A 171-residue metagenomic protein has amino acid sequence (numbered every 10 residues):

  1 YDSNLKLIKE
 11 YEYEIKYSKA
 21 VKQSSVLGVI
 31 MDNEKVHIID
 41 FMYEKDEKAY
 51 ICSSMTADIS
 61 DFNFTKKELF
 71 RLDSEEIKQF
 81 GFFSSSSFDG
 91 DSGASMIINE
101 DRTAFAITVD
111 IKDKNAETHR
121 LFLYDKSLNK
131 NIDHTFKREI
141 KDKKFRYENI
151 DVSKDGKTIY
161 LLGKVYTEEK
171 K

Functional and structural regions predicted by a protein language model:
Y1, L27-D46, S95-M96, R102-K114 (+2 more regions): Short beta-strand elements that form the blades of beta-propeller/WD-repeat-like and other beta-sheet-rich scaffold
Y1-N4, I51-F62, T118-N129, K171: Beta-propeller blade signature
N4, N33, N63, N99 (+3 more regions): Detector for Asparagine
K6-E47, L69-S85, H134-K157: Blade-loop segments of beta-propeller domains
K48-A94: Asp-box/WD-like beta-propeller blade repeats and closely related beta-sheet repeat scaffolds
E76-N129: Compact, aliphatic and Gly/Pro-tolerant "microcore" segments centered on a short helix or tight beta-hairpin and their
K114-K171: Beta-propeller domains
